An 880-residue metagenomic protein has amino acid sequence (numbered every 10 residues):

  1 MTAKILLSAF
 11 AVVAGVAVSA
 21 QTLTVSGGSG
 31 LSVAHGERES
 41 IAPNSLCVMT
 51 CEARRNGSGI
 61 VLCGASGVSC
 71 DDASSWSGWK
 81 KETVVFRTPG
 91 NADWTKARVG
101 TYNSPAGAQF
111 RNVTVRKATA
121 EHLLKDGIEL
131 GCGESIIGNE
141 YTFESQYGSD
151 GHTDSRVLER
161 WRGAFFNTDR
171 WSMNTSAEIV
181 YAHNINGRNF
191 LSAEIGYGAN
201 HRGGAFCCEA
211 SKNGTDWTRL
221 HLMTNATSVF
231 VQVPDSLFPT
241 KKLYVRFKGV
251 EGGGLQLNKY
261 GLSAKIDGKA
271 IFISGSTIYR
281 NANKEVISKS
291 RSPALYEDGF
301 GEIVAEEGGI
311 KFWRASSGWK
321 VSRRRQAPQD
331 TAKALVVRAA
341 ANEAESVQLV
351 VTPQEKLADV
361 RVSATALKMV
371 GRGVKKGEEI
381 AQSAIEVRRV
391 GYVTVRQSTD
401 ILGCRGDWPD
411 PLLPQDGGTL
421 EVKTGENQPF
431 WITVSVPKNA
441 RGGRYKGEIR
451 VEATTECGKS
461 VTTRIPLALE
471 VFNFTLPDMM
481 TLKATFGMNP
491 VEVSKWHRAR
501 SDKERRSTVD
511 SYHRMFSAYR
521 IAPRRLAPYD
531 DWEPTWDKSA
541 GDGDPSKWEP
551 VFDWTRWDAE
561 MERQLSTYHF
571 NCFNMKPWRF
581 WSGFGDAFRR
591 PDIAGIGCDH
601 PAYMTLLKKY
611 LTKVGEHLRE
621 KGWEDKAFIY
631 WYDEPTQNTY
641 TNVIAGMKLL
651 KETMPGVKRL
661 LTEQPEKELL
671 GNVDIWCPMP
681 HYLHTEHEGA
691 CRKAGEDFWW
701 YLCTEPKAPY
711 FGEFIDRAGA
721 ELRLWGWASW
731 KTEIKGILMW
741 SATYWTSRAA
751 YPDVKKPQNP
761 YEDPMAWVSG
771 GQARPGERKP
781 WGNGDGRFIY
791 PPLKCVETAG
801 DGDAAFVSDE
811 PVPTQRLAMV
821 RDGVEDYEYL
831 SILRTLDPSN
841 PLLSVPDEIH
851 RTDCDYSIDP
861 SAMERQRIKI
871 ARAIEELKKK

Functional and structural regions predicted by a protein language model:
Q21-L123, S290-Q428, A440-R441: Extracellular and organelle-lumenal recognition/adhesion modules and their flexible linkers in secreted
G28-S45, F165-F190, G203, S228-V229: Short beta-strands within extracellular/lumenal beta-sheet-rich domains
S45-R55, R188-H201: A short beta-strand element within beta-rich, extracytoplasmic domains of secreted/secretory-pathway proteins
A108-K125, V250-R291: Exposed low-complexity, polar/acidic, P/S/T/G-rich flexible segments that act as propeptides, protease-susceptible
G138-H152, K284-K289, T535-D537, R563 (+3 more regions): Catalytic domains of carbohydrate-active enzymes that cleave complex glycans
C208-N213: Conserved Ser/Thr-centered positions that define the repeating blades of beta-propeller domains
T394, S398, C404-G417, E426 (+6 more regions): Aromatic-lined carbohydrate-binding surfaces of glycoside hydrolases
A694-G719: Active-site clefts of carbohydrate-active enzymes
